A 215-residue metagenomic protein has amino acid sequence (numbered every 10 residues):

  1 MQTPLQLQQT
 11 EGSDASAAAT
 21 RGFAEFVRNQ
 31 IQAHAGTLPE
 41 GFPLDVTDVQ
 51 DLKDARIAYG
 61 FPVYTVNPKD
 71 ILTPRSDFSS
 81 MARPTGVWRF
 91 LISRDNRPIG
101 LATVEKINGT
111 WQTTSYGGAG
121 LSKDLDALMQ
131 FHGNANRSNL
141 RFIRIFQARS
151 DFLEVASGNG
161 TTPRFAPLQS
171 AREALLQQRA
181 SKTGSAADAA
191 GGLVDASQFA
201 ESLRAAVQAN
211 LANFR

Functional and structural regions predicted by a protein language model:
Q2, Q6-E11, E25, E40 (+5 more regions): Glutamate identity and glutamate-enriched acidic tracts
Q2-R75, G117-N139: Short, non-transmembrane alpha-helical segments in secretory-pathway proteins
S13, T37, F42, N159-T161 (+2 more regions): Intrinsically disordered, low-complexity regions
F23-F26, F42, F61, F78 (+8 more regions): Phenylalanine-focused residue identity feature
F26-N29, D45, P62-N67, S93 (+6 more regions): Generic signature of intrinsically disordered, low-complexity segments enriched in small/polar residues
L44-I107, D151-G158: Exposed beta-strand-loop-beta-strand "reactive/processing" segments of non-cytosolic proteins
P98-F146, T162-R215: A short, surface-exposed interaction/processing loop segment used at functional sites
